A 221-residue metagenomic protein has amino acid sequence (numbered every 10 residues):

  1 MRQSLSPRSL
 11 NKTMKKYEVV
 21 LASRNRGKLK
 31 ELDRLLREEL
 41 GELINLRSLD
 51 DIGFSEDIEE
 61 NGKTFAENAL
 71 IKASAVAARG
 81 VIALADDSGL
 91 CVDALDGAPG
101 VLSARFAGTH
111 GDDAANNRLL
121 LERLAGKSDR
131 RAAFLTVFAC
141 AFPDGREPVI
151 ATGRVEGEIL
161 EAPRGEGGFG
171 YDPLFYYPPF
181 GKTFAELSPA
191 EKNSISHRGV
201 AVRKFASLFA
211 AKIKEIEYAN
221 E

Functional and structural regions predicted by a protein language model:
M1-T13: N-terminal amphipathic/basic-hydrophobic helices that include classical n-h-c signal peptides and signal-anchor
K15-V20, R26-E221: Anionic-ligand binding patches
